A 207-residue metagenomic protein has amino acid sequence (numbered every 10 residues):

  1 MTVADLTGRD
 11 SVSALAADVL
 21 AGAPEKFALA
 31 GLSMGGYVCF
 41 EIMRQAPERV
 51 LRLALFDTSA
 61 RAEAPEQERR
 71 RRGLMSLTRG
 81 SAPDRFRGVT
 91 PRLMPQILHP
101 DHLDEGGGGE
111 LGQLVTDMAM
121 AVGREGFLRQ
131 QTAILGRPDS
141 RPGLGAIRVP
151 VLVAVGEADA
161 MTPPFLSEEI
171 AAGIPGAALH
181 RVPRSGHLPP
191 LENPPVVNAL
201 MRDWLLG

Functional and structural regions predicted by a protein language model:
M1-A30, E41-A46, A199-R202: Active-site loop/oxyanion-hole signature of alpha/beta-hydrolase fold enzymes
F27, G31-G36, G156: Conserved alpha/beta-hydrolase "nucleophile elbow" surrounding the catalytic nucleophile
A28, L51-A54, G145: Residue in the alpha/beta-hydrolase core beta-strand immediately N-terminal to the catalytic nucleophile
R44-Q45, R49-F86, T90-P91: Flexible "cap/lid" loop of the alpha/beta hydrolase fold
P65-E66, D84-G145: Conserved alpha/beta-hydrolase catalytic His-Asp/Glu region
I147, V153-V155, D159: Short beta-strand/loop motif that positions the catalytic acidic residue of the alpha/beta-hydrolase fold
V149, P163-A172: Short alpha-helix in the alpha/beta-hydrolase fold that links the catalytic acid
A177-G207: Catalytic active-site module of serine/aspartate enzymes centered on a nucleophile-bearing elbow/loop
